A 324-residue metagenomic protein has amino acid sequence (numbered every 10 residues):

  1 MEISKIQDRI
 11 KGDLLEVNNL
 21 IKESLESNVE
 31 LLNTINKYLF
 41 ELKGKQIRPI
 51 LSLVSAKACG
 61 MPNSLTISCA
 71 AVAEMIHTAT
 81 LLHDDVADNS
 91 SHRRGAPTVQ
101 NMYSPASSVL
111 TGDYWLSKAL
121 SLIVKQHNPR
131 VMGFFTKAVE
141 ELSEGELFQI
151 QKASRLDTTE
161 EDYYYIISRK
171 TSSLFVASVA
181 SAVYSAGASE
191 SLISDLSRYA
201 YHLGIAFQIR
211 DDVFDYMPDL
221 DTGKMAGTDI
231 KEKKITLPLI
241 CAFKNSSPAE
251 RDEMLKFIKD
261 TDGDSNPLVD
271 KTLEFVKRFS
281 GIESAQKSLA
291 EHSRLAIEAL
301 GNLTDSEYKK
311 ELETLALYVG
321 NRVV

Functional and structural regions predicted by a protein language model:
M1-V324: All-alpha prenyltransferase/terpene-synthase fold signal
